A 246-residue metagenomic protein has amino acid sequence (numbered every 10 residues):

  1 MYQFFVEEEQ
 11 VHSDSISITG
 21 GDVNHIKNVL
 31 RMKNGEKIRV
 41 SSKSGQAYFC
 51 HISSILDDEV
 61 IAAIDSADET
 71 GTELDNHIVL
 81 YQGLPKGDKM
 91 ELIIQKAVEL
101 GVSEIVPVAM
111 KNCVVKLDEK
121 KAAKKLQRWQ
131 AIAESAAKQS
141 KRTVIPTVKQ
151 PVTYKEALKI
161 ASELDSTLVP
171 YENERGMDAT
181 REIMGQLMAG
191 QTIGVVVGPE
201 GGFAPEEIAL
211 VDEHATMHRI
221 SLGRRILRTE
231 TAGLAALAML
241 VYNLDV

Functional and structural regions predicted by a protein language model:
M1-E69: N-terminal positively charged helical leader segments and presequences
E9, A67, M110-N112, R224: Short, ordered loop/turn segments at secondary-structure junctions
I16-I18, D75-V79, T192-G194, H214-L222: Glycine/charged-rich beta-loop-alpha catalytic/anionic-binding loops adjacent to active sites
G71-L168: RNA substrate-binding interface of SAM-dependent RNA methyltransferases
L164-I208, T216-I220: Active-site/ligand-binding-proximal alpha/beta "capping" segment
P205-V246: Structured adenosyl-cofactor binding patch, chiefly the S-adenosyl-L-methionine
